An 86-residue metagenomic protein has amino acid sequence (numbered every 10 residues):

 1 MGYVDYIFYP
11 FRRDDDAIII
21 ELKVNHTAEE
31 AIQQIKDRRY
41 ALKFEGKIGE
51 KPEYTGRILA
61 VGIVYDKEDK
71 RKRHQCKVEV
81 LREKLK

Functional and structural regions predicted by a protein language model:
M1-V4, G56: Short beta-strand or tight-loop elements that sit immediately N-terminal to catalytic metal-binding acidic residues
V4-F8, D15-V24, R38: Conserved catalytic cores of phosphodiester-cleaving nucleases, focusing on short active-site segments
Y6-P10, Q34, A41, R71: Generic, well-ordered alpha-helical scaffold segments in large soluble proteins
P10, K23-H26, V64-K67: Short, flexible loop/turn elements at secondary-structure junctions
P10-D14, E45-I48: Secondary-structure transition/capping motifs at alpha-helix termini and the adjoining loop/turn into the next element
I20-E21, Q33-I35, K51-Y54, Q75: Composition- and surface-driven signal marking solvent-exposed, interaction-prone regions in large proteins
V24-L42: Mg2+/Mn2+-dependent nuclease catalytic core
K47, E53-K86: Domain-level recognition of nuclease-like catalytic cores that cleave nucleotide substrates
